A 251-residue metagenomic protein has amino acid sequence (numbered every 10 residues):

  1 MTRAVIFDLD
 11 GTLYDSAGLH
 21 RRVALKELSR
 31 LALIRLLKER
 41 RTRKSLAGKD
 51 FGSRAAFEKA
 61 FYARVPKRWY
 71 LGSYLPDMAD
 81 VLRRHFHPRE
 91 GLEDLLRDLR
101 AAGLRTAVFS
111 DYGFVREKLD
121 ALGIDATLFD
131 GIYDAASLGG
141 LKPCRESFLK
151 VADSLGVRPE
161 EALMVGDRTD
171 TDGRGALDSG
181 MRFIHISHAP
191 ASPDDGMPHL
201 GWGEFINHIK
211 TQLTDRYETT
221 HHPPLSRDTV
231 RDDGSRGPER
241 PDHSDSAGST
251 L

Functional and structural regions predicted by a protein language model:
M1-F7, E93, R97-D98, L104-L251: Asp-based, Mg2+/Mn2+-dependent phosphohydrolase catalytic module
M1-T42: Active-site neighborhood of HAD-like aspartate-dependent phosphohydrolases
L13, L82-R83, S137-L138: Short histidine/acidic/glycine/proline-rich micro-motifs that form metal- and phosphate-coordinating active-site loops
H20-L28, R54, E58, Y74-L82 (+1 more regions): Hydrophobic alpha-helical core bundles mediating ligand binding, dimerization, or RNAP-core interactions
L37-M78: A metal-dependent, Asp-based hydrolase signature
S73-A79, F129-D134: Short linear loop/turn motifs
V81-H87, D111, L141: Short, flexible loop segments at the rims of nucleotide/cofactor-binding pockets, characterized by
H87-E93: A short, well-structured juxtamembrane/interface segment
